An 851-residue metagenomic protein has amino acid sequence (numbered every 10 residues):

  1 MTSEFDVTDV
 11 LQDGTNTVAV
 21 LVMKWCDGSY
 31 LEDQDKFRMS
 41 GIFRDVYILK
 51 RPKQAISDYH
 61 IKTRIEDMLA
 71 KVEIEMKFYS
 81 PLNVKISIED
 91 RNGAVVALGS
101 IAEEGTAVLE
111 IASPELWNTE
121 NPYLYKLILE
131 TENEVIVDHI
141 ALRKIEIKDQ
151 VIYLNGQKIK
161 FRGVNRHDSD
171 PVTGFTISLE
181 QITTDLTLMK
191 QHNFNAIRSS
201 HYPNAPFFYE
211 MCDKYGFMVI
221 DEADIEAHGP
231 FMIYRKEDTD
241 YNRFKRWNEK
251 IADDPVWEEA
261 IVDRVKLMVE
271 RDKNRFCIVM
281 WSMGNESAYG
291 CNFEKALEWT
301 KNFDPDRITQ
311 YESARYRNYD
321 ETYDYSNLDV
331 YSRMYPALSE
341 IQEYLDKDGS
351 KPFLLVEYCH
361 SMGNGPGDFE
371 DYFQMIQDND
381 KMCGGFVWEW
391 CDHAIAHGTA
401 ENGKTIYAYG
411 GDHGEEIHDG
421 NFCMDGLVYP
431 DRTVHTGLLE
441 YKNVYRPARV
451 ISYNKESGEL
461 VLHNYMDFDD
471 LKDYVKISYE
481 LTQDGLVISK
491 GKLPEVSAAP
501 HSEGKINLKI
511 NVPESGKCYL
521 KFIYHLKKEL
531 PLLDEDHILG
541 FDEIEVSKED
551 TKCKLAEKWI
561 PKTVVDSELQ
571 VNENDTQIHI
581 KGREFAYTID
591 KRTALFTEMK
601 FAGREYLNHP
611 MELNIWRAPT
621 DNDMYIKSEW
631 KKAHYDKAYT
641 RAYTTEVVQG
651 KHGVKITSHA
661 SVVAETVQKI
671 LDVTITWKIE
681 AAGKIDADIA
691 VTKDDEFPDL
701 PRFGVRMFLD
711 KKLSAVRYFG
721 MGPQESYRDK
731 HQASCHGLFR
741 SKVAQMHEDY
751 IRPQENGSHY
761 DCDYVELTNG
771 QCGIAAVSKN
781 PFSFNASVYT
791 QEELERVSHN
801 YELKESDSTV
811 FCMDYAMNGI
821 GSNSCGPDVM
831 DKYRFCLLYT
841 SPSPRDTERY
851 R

Functional and structural regions predicted by a protein language model:
M1-I56, Y79, P203-P206, M218 (+1 more regions): Accessory beta-strand-rich segments of carbohydrate-active enzymes
R38-G41, V262, V279-W281, K301 (+3 more regions): Substrate-binding clefts and catalytic carboxylate motifs of secreted carbohydrate-active enzymes
H60, E130-M189: N-terminal carbohydrate-binding accessory modules
A70-G99, L460-N464, F468-G491, C518-Y524: Beta-strand-rich binding/interaction modules
K77-E146, K521, L526-E529, D536-T551: Extended acidic/polar, glycine-enriched regions that form or flank non-catalytic beta-rich accessory modules
E104-T106, E110, L486-S515: Intrinsically disordered, low-complexity Pro/Gly/Ser/Thr-rich segments with frequent PxxP/GP/PP motifs and embedded
N118, K509-G516, L530, I544-S841 (+1 more regions): Beta-strand/loop-rich accessory regions of lumenal/periplasmic or secreted enzymes, predominantly carbohydrate-active
L186-M189, A196-L427: Substrate-binding/catalytic cleft of secreted carbohydrate-active enzymes, primarily glycoside hydrolases
